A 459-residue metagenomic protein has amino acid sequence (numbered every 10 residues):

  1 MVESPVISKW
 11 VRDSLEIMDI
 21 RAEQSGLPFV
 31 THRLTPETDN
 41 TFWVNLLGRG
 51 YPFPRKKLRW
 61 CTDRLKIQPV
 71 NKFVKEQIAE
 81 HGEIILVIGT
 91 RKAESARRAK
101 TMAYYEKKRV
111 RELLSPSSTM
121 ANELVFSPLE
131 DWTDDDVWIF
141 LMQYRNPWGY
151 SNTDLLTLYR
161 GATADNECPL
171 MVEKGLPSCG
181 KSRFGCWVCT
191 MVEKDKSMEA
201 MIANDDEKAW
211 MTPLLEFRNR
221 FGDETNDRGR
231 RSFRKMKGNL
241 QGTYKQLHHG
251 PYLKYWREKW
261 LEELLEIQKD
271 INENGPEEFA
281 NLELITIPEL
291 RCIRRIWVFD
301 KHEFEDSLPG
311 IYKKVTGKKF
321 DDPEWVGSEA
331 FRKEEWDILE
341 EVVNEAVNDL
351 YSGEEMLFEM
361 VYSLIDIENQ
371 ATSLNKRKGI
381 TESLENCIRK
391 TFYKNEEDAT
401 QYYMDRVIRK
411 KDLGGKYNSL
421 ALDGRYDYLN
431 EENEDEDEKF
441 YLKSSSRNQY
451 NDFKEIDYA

Functional and structural regions predicted by a protein language model:
M1-A459: Nucleotide-activated chemistry modules centered on ATP-dependent adenylation/adenylyltransferase
